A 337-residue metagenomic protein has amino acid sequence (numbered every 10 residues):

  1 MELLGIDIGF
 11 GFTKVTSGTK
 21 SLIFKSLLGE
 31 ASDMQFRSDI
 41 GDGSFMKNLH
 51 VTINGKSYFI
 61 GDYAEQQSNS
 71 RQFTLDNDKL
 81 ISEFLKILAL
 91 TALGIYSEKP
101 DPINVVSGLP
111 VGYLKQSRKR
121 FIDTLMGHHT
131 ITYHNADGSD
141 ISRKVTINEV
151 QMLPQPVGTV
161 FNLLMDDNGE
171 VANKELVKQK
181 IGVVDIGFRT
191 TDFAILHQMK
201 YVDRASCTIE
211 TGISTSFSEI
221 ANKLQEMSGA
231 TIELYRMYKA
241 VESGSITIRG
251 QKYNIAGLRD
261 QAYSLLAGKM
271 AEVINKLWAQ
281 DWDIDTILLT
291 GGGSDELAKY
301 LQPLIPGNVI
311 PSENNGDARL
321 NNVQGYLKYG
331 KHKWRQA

Functional and structural regions predicted by a protein language model:
M1-I181, K200-I213, M227, G244-I287 (+1 more regions): Nucleotide/phosphate-binding catalytic cleft detector across ATP-hydrolyzing and phosphate-transferring enzymes
K178-V241: Aromatic-anchored, glycine/proline-accented short structural segments that stabilize local strand-turns or short
